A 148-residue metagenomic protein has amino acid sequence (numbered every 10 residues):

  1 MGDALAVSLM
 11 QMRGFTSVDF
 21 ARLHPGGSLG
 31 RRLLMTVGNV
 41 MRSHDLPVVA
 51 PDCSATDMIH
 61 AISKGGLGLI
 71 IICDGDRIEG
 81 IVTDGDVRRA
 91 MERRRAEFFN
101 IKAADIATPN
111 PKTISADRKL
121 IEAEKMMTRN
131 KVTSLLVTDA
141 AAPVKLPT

Functional and structural regions predicted by a protein language model:
M1-F15: Short alpha-helices
A4-S8, R22, N39, D57 (+3 more regions): Alpha-helical scaffold segments in soluble metabolic enzymes
Q11-R42: Internal, active-site/partner-interface "lid" segment
G14, A116-K119, P143-T148: Cytosolic regulatory modules rich in charged/polar residues
L33-L46, N100-P111: Bateman (tandem CBS) regulatory domains
V40, I62-G65, I70-D86, M127 (+1 more regions): A glycine-centered beta-loop-beta connector
V49-G66, M91, T113-T133, V137-A140: The conserved cystathionine-beta-synthase
V87-N100: A short, polar/charged loop-to-alpha-helix boundary motif
